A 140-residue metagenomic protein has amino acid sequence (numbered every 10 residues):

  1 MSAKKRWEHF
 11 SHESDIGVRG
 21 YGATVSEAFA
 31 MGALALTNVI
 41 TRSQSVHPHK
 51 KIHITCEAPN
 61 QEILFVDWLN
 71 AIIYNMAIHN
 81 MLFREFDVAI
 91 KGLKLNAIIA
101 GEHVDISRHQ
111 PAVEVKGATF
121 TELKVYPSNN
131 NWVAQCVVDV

Functional and structural regions predicted by a protein language model:
M1-V140: Intrinsically disordered, low-complexity regions
